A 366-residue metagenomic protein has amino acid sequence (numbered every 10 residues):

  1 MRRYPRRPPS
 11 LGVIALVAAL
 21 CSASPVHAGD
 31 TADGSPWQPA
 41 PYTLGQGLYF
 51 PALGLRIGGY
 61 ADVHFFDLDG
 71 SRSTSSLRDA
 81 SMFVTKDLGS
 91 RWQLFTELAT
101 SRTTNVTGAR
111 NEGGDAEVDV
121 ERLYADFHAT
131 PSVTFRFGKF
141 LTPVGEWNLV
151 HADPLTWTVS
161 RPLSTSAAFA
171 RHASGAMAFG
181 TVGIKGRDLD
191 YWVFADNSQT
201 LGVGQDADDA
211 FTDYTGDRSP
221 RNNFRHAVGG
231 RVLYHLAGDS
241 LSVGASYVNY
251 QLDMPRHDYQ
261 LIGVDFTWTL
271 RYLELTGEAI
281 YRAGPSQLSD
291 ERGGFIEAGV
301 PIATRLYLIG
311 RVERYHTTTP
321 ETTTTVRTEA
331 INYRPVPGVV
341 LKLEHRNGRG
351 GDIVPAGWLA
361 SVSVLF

Functional and structural regions predicted by a protein language model:
R2-R6, L11-F65, E112, F366: N-terminal periplasmic/intermembrane-space "pro-region" immediately following the signal or transit peptide
T31, L68-R72, A109-G113, L163-F169 (+5 more regions): Outer-membrane beta-barrel domain signature
P41, F65-D67, W157-P162, F211-G216 (+2 more regions): Extracytoplasmic loops and strand-loop junctions of Gram-negative outer membrane beta-barrel proteins
L44-D67, S71-L201, H226, L233-S240 (+3 more regions): Outer membrane beta-barrel
S73-R78, A116-E121, A170-S174, F224-V228 (+4 more regions): Residues that define the transmembrane beta-barrel architecture of outer-membrane proteins
A178, Y333-V339, V354-F366: Outer-membrane beta-barrel "beta-signal"
S198-Y250: Loop-centered beta-sheet repeat module
L233-T318: Detector for outer-membrane/organellar transmembrane beta-barrel domains, recognizing the amphipathic beta-strand
